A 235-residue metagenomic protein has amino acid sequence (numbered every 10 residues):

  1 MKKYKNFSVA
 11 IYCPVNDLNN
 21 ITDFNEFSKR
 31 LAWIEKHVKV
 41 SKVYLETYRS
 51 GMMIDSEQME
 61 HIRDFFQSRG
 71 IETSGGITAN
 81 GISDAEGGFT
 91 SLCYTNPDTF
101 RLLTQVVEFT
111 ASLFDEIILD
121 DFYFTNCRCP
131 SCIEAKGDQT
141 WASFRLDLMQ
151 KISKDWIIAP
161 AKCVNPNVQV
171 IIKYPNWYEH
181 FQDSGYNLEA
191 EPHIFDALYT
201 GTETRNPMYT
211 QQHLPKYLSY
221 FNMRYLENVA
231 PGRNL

Functional and structural regions predicted by a protein language model:
M1-L235: Glycan-processing catalytic domains of CAZymes
